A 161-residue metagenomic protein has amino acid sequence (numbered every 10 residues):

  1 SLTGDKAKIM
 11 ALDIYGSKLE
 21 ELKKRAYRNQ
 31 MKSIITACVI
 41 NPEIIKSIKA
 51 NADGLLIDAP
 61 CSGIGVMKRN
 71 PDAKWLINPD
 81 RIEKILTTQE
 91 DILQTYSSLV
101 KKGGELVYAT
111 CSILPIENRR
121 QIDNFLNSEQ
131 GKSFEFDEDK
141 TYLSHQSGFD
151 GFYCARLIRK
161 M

Functional and structural regions predicted by a protein language model:
S1-M161: S-adenosylmethionine
